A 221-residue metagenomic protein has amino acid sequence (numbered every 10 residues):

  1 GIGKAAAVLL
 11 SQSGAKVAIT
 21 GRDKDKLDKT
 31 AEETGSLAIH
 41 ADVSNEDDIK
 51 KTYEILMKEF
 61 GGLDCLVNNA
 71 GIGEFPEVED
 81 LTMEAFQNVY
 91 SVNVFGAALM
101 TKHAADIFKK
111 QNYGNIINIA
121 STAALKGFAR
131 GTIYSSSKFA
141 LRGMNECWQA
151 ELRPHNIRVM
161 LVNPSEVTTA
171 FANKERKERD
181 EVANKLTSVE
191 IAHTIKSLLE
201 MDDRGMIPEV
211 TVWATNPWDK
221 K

Functional and structural regions predicted by a protein language model:
G1-K16: Canonical Rossmann dinucleotide-binding motif of NAD(H)/NADP(H)-dependent dehydrogenases/reductases, specifically
A15-L27: Conserved glycine-rich Rossmann-like NAD(P)H-binding loop of the short-chain dehydrogenase/reductase
K24, A41-T52, M83: The beta1-alpha1 cofactor-binding region of Rossmann-like NAD(H)/NADP(H)-dependent oxidoreductases
E77-V78, A85-Q87: Substrate-binding pocket helix/loop in short-chain dehydrogenase/reductase
T101, S137: Active-site helix of classical SDR
S121: Residue(s) in the substrate-gating loop at a strand-loop-helix junction that position the organic substrate next
P154-I157, L161-V162, T169, R179-K220: C-terminal helical subdomain
